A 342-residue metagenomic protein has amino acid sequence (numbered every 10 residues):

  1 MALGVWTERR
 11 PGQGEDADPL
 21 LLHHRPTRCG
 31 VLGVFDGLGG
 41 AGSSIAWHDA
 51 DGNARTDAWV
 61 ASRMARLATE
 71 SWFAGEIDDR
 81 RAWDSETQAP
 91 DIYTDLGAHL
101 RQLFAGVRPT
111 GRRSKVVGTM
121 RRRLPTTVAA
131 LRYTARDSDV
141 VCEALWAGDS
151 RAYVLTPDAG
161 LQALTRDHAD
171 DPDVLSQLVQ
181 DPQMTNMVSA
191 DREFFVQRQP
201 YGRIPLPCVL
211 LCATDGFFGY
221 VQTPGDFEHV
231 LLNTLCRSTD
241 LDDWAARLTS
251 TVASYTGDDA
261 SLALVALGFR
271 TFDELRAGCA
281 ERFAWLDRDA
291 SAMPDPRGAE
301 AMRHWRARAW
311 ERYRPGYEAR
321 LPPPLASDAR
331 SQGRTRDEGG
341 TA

Functional and structural regions predicted by a protein language model:
M1-P26, A98-T119, D137-S138, T165-D181 (+1 more regions): Short glycine- and acidic-rich boundary segments immediately preceding or forming the N-terminal edge of structured
M1-S71, S150: N-terminal entry segment of metal-dependent catalytic domains or homologous docking segments
L22, Y133-T134, L155-P157, L264-T271: Short beta-strand-to-coil "C-cap" segments at the C-terminal boundary of structured domains/repeats, marking
L32-D36, L145-A147, L211-A213: Short hydrophobic beta-strand that contains or immediately precedes a catalytic carboxylate
A50-D95, V230-S250: Helix-loop-helix
R80-P157, M184-L206: Catalytic core of PPM/PP2C metal-dependent serine/threonine phosphatase domains
T156-F194: Glycine- and acidic-residue-rich phosphate-binding/metal-coordinating active-site segment common to enzymes that handle
A190-A342: C-terminal catalytic subdomain
